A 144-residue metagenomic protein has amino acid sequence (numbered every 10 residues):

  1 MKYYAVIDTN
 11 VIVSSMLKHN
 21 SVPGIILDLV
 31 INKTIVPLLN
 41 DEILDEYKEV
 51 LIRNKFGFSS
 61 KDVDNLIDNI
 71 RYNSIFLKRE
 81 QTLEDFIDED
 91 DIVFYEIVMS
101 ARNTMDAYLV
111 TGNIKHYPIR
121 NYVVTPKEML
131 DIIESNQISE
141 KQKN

Functional and structural regions predicted by a protein language model:
K2-Y4: Extreme N-terminal starter segment of soluble prokaryotic enzymes
I7, L17, V22-I52: PIN/NYN-family metal-dependent endoribonuclease catalytic core
S21, L38, K61, D85 (+1 more regions): Residues at secondary-structure transition points
S60-R71: Short, well-structured alpha-helical segments
N69-G112: Active-site neighborhoods of divalent-metal-dependent phosphate/nucleic-acid chemistry enzymes
N103-N144: Acidic, PIN/NYN-like endoribonuclease modules and their adjacent C-terminal/linker elements
